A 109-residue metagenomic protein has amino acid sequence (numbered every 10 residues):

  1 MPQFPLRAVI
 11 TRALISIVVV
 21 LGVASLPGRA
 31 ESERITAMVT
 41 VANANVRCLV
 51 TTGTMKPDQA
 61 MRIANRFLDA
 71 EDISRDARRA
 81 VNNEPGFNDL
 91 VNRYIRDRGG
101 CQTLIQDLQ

Functional and structural regions predicted by a protein language model:
M1-E31: Classic N-terminal secretory signal peptides
L6-V9, I15, V41, G53 (+2 more regions): Generic alpha-helix initiation/capping and coil-helix boundary signal
R12-I15, A42-V46, E84-G86: Short charge-dense sequence patches
V19, L49, L90: Generic anion/oxyanion-binding catalytic loop in active/binding sites
A24-P27, M38, A42, R79-N82: A generic structural signal for ordered alpha-helices
E31-S74: Short N-proximal segments of mature Sec-exported proteins
P57-Q109: Compact alpha-helical subdomains of small soluble proteins
